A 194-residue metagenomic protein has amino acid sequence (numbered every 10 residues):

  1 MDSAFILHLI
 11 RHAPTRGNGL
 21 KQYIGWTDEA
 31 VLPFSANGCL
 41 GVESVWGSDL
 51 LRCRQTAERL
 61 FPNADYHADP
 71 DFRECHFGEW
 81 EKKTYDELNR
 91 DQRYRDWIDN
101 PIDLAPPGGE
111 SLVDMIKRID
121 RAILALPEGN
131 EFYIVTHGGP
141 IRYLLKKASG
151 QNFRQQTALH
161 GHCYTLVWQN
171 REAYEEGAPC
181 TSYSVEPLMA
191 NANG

Functional and structural regions predicted by a protein language model:
D2-A64, E110: Active-site-proximal alpha-helix that buttresses catalytic centers in soluble enzyme cores
L7, G129-G138: Generic beta-sheet signal
R16, C53-R54, E74-C75, P140-R142: Short, active-site-adjacent cap segments at secondary-structure transitions
C39-L40, L126-E131: Glycine-rich phosphate-binding loop signature in dinucleotide/nucleotide-binding domains
G47-S48, K117, V135-T136: Short beta-strand scaffold positions
L60-R118: Phosphate-handling substructures
A148-T181: Domain-level recognition of soluble alpha/beta enzyme cores, biased toward histidine phosphatases/phosphomutases
G177-G194: Acidic, His/Gly-rich catalytic cores of divalent-metal-dependent hydrolytic chemistry
